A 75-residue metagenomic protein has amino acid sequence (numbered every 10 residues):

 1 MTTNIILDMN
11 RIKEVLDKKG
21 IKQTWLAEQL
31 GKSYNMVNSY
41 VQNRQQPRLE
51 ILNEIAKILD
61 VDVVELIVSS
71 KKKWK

Functional and structural regions predicted by a protein language model:
M1-I6, E14, G20, S39 (+1 more regions): Short, charged recognition helix plus adjacent turn of helix-turn-helix-like nucleic-acid-binding domains
N4, K18-K19, R44-P47, I58: Helix-turn-helix/winged-helix DNA-binding modules
N10-Q29: Short basic helix-loop element that most often maps to the first helix and adjoining turn of HTH DNA-binding modules
Q23, Y34, L49-L52: Helix-turn-helix DNA-binding elements, focusing on the entry/boundary residues of the two helices that contact DNA
W25, M36, E65: Residues in the helix-turn-helix
K32-Q46: Recognition helix of helix-turn-helix/homeodomain-like DNA-binding domains that insert into the DNA major groove
E50-E65: DNA major-groove recognition helix of helix-turn-helix/homeodomain DNA-binding modules
